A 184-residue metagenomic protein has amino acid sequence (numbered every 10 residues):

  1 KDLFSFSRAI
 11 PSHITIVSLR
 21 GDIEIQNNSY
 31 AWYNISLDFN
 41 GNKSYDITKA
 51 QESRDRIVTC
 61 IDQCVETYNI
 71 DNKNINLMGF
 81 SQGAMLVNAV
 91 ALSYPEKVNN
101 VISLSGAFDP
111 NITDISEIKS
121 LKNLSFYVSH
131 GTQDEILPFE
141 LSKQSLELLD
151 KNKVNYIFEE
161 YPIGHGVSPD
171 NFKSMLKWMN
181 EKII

Functional and structural regions predicted by a protein language model:
K1-I70, N74: Serine-hydrolase catalytic machinery in alpha/beta-hydrolase-like enzymes
S5, A89-S93: Active-site signature of alpha/beta-hydrolase-fold catalytic machinery across serine- and Asp/Cys-nucleophile hydrolases
N72-N74, N99-V101, L124: Short acidic capping loops at alpha-helix termini that bridge into adjacent secondary structure
N76-G79, L104, S129: Short beta-strand immediately N-terminal to the catalytic nucleophile in serine-hydrolase-like folds
G79-G83, V87: Gly/Ala-rich beta-loop-alpha elbow adjacent to hydrolase catalytic centers
E96-F108: A conserved short beta-strand
G106-I183: The feature captures the conserved acid-bearing segment of alpha/beta-hydrolase catalytic domains
